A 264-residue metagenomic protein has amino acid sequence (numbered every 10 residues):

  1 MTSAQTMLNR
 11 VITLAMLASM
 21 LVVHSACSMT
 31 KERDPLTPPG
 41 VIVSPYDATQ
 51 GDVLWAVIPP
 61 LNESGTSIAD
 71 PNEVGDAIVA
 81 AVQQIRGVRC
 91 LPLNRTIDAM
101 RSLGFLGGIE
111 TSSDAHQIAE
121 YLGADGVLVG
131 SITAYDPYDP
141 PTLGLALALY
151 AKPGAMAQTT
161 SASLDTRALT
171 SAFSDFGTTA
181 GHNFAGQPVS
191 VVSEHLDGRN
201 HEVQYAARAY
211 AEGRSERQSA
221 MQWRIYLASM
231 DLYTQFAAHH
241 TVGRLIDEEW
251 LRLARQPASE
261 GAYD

Functional and structural regions predicted by a protein language model:
T2-A15: Bacterial N-terminal signal peptides that target proteins for export
T13-H24: Bacterial N-terminal signal peptides
L21, T49, Y121-A124: Alpha-helix termination/capping residues and helix-transition junctions
C27-G51, Y138, T142, P153-D264: C-terminal/domain-edge helix-coil "capping" segments
L54-V57, G65-V129, L169-G177, A238-L251: N-terminal segment of the mature soluble domain
P60-E63, R95-T96, I132-Y135, A146-A155: Solvent-exposed coil/turn segments that connect beta secondary-structure elements in extracytoplasmic/periplasmic
E120, D136-Y138: Short, solvent-exposed beta-strand/turn "edge" segments of beta-rich domains on protein surfaces
L128, L143-L145: Hydrophobic residues positioned within well-ordered beta-strands of beta-sheet architectures
